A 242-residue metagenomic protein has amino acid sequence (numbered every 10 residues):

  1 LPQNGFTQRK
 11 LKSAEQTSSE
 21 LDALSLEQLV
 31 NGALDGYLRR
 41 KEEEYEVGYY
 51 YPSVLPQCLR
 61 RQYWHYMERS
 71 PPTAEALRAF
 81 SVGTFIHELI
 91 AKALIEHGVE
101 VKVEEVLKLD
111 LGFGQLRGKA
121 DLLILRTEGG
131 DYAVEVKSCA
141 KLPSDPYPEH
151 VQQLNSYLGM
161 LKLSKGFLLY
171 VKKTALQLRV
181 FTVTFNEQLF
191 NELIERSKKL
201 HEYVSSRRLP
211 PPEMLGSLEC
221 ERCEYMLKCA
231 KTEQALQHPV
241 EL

Functional and structural regions predicted by a protein language model:
L1-A133, A140-P146, L242: Metal-dependent nuclease catalytic cores that hydrolyze phosphodiester bonds in DNA/RNA, characterized by
R40-V47, S197, E202-L218: Short, intrinsically disordered, charge-biased short linear motifs at domain edges
P52-Y63, S206-L242: Cysteine-cluster motifs in flexible loop/terminal segments that predominantly coordinate metals
R69, A140, T174, M226-C229: Short loop/turn segments at secondary-structure transitions that flank enzyme active sites
F85, E192-E195, L215, E224: Generic recognition of stable, solvent-exposed alpha-helical segments in well-folded globular domains
L107-R208: Nucleic-acid nuclease catalytic cores
